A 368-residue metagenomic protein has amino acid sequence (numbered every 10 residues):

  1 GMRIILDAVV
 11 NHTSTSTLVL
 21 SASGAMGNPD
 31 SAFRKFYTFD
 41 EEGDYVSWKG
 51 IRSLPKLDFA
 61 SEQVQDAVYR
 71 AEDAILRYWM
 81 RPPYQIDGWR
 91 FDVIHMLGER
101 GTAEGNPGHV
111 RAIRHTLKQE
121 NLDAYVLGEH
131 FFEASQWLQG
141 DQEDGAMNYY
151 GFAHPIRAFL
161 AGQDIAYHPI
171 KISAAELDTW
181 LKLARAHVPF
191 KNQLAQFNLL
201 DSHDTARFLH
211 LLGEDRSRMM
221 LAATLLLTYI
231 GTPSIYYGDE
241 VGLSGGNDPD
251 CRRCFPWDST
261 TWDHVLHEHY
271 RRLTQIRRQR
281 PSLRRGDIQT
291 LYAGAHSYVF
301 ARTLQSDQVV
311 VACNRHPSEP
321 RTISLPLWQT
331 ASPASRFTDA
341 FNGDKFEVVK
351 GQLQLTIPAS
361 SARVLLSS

Functional and structural regions predicted by a protein language model:
G1-S368: Active-site and adjacent substrate-binding regions of carbohydrate-active enzymes
